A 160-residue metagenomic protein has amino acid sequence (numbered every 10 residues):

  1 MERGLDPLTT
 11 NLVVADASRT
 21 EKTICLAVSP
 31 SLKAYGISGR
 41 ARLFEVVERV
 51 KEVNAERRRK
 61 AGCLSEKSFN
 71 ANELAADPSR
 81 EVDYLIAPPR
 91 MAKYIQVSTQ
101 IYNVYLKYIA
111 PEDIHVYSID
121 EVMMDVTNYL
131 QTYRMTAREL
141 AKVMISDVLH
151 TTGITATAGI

Functional and structural regions predicted by a protein language model:
M1-I119, M123: Residues that scaffold, gate, or flank divalent-cation-dependent active/transport sites
Y102-L106, R138-T151: Inter-domain linker/hinge segments that demarcate the starts of reverse transcriptase and RNase H-type modules
M124-I145: Catalytic palm subdomain of template-directed nucleic-acid polymerases, centered on the conserved carboxylate motif
